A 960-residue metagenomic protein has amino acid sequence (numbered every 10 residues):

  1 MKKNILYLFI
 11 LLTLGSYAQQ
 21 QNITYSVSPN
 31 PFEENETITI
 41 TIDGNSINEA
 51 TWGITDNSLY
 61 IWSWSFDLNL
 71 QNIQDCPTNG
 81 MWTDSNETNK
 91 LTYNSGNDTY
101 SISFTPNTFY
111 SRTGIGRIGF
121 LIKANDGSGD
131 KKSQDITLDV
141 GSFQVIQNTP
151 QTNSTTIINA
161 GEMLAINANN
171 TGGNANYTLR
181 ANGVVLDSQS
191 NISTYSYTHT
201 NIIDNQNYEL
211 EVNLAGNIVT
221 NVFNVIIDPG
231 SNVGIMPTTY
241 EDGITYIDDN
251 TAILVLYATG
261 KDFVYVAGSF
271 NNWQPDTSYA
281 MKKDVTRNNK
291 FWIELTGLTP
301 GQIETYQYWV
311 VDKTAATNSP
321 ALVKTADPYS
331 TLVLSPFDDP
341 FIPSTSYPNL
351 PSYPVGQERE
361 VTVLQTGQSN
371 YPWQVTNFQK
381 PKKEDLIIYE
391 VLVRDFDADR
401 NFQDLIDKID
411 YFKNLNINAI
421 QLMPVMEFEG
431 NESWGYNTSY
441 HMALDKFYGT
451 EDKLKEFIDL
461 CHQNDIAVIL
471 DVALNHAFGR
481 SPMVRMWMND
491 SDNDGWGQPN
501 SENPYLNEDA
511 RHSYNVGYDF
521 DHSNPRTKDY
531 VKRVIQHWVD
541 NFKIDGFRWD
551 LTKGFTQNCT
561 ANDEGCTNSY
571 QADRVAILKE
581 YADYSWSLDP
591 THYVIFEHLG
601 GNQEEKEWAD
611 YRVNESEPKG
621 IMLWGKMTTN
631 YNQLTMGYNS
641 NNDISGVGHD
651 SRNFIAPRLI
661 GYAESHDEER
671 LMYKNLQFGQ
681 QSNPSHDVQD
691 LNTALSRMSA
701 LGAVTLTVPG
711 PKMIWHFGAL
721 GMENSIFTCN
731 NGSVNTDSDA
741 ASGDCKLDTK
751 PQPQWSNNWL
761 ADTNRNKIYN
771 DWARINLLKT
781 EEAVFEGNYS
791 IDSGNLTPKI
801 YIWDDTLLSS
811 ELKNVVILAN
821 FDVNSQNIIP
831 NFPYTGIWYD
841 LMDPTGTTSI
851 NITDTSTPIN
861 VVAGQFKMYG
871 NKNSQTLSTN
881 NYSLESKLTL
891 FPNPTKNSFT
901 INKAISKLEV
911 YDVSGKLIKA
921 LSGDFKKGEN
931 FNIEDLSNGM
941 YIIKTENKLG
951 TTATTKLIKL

Functional and structural regions predicted by a protein language model:
Y7, N881-L960: C-terminal outer-membrane/trafficking sorting elements
S58-S111, D248, V255-I303, V311-D339: Aromatic-rich carbohydrate-binding modules that target alpha-glucans
N191-N207, N930-N932: Solvent-exposed segments in extracellular or luminal domains encompassing
I226-V264, V323-E384: Basic K/R-rich, polyanion-interacting modules in nucleoproteins and related proteins
P328-S330, Q368-I544, L551-Y570, E580-D589 (+1 more regions): Substrate-binding/active-site clefts of carbohydrate-active enzymes
K543, A576-E723, F727, T780 (+6 more regions): Conserved alpha/beta catalytic core and glycan-binding cleft of carbohydrate-active enzymes
V688, N788-S790, G794, N871-F891: Residue-level detector of functionally pivotal "anchor" positions at catalytic/ligand-binding pockets or at interdomain
T853-T876, G939: C-terminal beta-strand-rich structural cap/linker in extracellular carbohydrate-active enzymes
